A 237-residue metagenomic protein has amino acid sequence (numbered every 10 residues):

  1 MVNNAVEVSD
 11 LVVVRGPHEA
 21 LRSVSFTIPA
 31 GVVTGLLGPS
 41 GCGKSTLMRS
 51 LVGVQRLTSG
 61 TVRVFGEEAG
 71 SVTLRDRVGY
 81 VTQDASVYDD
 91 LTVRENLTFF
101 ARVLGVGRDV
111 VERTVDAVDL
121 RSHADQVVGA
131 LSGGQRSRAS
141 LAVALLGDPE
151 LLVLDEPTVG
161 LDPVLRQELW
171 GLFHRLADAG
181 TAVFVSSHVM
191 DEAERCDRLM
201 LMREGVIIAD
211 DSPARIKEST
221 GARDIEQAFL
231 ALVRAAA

Functional and structural regions predicted by a protein language model:
V52: Helix-to-loop junction immediately C-terminal to a conserved catalytic motif
G60-L74: Conserved ABC transporter NBD signature motif
T98, R102, R108-H123: Conserved ABC ATPase "signature" region
L152-E156: Catalytic Walker B motif of ABC-type/P-loop ATPase nucleotide-binding domains
D210-D211: ABC ATPase "signature
